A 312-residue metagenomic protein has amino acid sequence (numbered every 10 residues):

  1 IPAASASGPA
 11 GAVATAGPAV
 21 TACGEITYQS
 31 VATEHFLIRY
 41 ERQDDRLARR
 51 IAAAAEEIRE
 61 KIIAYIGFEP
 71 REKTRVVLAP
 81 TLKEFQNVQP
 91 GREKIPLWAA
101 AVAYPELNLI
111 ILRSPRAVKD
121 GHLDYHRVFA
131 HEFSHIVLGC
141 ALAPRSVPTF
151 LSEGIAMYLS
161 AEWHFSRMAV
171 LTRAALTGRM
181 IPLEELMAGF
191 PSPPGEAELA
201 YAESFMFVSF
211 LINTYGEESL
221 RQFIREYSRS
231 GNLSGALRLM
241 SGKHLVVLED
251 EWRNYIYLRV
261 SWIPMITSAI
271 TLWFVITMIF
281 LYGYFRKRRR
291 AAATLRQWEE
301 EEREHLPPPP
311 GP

Functional and structural regions predicted by a protein language model:
I1-A14: Hydrophobic secretory-pathway targeting helix
P2, C140, E162, T277-Y284: Short hydrophobic alpha-helical membrane-anchoring segments
S7, A16, A103, M180 (+1 more regions): Selective for proline/serine-rich intrinsically disordered segments in cytosolic/nuclear regulatory regions
A16-P148, F190, A200, L233: Juxtacatalytic substrate-recognition/specificity segment
P70, L78-E84, L112-H122, A197-E198 (+4 more regions): Noncatalytic linker/hinge segments flanking ATPase motor cores
K94-L112, D120-V128, F133-A269: Acidic/His/Gly-enriched intrinsically disordered linker/tail segments that often contain short helix/coil "MoRF-like"
L258-P312: C-terminal single-pass membrane-anchor helix
